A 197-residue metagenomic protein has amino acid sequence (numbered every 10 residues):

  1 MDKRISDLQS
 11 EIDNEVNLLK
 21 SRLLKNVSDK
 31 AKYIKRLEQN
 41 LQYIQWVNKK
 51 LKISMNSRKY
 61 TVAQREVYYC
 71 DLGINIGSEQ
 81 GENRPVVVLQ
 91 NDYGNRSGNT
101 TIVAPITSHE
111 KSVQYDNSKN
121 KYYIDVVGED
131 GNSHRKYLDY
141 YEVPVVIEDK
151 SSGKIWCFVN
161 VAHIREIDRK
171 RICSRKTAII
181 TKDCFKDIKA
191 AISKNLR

Functional and structural regions predicted by a protein language model:
M1-R197: Conserved functional hotspots at enzyme active or ligand-binding sites that engage polyanionic ligands
